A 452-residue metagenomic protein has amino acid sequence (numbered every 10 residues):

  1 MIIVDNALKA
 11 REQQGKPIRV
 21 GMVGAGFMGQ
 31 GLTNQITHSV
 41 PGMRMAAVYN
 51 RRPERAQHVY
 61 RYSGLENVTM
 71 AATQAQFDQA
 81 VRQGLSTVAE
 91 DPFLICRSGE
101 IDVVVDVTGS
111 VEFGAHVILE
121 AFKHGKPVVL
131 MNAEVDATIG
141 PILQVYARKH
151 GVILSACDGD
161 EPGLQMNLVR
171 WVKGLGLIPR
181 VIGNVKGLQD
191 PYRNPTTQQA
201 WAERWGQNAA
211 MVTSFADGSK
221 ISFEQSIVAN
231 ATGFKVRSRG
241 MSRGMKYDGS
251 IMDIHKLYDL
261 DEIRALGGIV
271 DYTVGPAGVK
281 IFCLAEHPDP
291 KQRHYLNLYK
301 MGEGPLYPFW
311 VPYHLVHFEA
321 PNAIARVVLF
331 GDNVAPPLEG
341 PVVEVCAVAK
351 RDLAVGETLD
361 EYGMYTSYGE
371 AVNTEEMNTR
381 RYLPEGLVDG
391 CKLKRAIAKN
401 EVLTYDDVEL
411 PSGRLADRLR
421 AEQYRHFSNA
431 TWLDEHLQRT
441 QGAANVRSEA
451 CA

Functional and structural regions predicted by a protein language model:
M1-E120: N-terminal glycine-/serine-/threonine-rich beta1-alpha1-beta2 phosphate-ribose binding loop of Rossmann-like
I2-R11, W201-V446, C451: C-terminal catalytic/substrate-binding lobe primarily of soluble NAD(P)-dependent oxidoreductases
R51, F93, G109-S110, N132-D136 (+4 more regions): Short, ordered loop/turn segments at secondary-structure junctions
E54-R55, V135-G140, Q144, E161-Q165 (+2 more regions): Short gly/pro/ser/thr-enriched loop/turn and capping motifs at secondary-structure boundaries
Y60-R61, G140-L143, M166-V169, N184 (+4 more regions): Short acidic, glycine/serine/threonine-rich loops at helix termini
A89, V129-L130, S155, R180 (+1 more regions): Structural detector of well-ordered beta-strand residues that form the stable sheet scaffold of enzyme domains
T108-H124, M131-V152, C157-G159: Rossmann-fold NAD(P)-binding glycine/threonine-rich loop
A147-K220: Rossmann-like NAD(P)H-binding beta-loop-alpha module
